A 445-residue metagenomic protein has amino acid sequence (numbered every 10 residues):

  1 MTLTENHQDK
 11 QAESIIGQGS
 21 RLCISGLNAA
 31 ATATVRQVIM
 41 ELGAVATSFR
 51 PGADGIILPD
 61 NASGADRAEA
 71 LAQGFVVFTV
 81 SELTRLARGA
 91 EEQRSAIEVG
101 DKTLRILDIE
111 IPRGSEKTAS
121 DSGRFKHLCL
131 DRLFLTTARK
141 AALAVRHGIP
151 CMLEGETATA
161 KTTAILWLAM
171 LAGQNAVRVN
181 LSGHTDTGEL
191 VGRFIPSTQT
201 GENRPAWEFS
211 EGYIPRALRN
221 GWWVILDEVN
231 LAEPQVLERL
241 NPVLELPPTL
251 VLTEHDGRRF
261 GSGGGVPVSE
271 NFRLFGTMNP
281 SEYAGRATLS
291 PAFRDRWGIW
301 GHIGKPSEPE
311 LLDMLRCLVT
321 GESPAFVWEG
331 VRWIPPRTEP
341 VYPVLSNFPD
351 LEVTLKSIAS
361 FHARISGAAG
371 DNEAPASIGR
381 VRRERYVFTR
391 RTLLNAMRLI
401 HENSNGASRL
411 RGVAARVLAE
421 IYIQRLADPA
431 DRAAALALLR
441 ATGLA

Functional and structural regions predicted by a protein language model:
M1-Q11, V80-A96: Defense-system signaling and execution modules centered on TIR/cGAS-STING-like, death/scaffold domains and their
T2, G89-A445: C-terminal regulatory/interaction module of P-loop NTP-utilizing enzymes
Q8-A12, I57, S63, E69 (+4 more regions): Low-complexity, compositionally biased segments
D9-R85: Interaction modules related to DNA damage response and DNA replication/repair
